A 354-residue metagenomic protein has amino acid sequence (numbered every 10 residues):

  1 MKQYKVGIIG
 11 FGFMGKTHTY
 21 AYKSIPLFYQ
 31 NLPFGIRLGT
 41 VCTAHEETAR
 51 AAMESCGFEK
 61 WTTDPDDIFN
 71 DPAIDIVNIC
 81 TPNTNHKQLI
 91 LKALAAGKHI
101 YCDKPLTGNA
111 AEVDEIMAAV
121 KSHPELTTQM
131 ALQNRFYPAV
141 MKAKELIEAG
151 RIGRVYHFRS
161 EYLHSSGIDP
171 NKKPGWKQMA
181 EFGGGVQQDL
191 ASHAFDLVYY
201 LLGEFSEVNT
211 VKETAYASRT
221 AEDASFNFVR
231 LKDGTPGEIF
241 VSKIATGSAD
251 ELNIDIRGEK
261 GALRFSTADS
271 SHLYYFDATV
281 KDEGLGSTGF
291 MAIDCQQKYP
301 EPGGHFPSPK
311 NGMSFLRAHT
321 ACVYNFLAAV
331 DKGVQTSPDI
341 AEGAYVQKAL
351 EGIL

Functional and structural regions predicted by a protein language model:
M1-C56: N-terminal Rossmann-like dinucleotide-binding module
Q30-L32, K60-A73: Short acidic low-complexity segments
I36-T40, E59, D75-V77, G185: Short active-site oxyanion
A52-F58, A119-S122: Short, conserved SAM-binding/catalytic segment of Class I S-adenosyl-L-methionine-dependent methyltransferases
I76, P82-N83, K87-R135, G150: Beta-strand-loop-alpha-helix segment that lines the small-molecule cofactor/substrate pocket of alpha/beta enzymes
L126, N134-T220, F226, L273: Predominantly a Rossmann-like dinucleotide-binding segment in NAD(P)-dependent oxidoreductases
E204-E207, A215-P236, I244-A262, T267-S271: Glycine-rich, aromatic-lined ligand/substrate-binding cores of catalytic and carbohydrate-binding domains
L231, K260-S337: C-terminal glycine/acidic-rich active-site capping loop/insertion
